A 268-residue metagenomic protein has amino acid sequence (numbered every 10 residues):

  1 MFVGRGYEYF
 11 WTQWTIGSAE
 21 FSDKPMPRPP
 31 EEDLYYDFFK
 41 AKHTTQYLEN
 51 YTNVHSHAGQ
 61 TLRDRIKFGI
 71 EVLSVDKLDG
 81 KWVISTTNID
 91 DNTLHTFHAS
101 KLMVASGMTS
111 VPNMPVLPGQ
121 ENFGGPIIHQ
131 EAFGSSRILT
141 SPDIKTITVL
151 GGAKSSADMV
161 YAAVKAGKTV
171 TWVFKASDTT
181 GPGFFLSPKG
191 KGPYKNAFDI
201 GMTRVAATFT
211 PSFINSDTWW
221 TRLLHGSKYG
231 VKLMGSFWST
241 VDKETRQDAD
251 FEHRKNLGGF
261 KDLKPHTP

Functional and structural regions predicted by a protein language model:
M1-Q120, A166-P268: N-terminal FAD-binding dinucleotide-binding subdomain shared by FAD-dependent oxidases/monooxygenases
T44-Y47, V104-V170: Glycine-rich dinucleotide-binding loop and its adjacent helix/turn
